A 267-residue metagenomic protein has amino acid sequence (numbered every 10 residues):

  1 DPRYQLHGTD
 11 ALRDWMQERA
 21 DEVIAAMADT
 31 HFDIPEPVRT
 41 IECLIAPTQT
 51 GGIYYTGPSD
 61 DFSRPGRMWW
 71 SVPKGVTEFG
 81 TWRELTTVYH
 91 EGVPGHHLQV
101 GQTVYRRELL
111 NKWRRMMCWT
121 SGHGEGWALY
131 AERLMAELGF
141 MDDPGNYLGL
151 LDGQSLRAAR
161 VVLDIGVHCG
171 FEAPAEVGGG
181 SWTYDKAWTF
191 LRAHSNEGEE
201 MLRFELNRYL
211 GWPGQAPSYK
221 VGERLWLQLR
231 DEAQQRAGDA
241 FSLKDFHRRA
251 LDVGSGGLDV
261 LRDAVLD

Functional and structural regions predicted by a protein language model:
D1-D267: Long, His/Glu/Asp-enriched segments that create or flank divalent metal/ion-associated functional microenvironments
